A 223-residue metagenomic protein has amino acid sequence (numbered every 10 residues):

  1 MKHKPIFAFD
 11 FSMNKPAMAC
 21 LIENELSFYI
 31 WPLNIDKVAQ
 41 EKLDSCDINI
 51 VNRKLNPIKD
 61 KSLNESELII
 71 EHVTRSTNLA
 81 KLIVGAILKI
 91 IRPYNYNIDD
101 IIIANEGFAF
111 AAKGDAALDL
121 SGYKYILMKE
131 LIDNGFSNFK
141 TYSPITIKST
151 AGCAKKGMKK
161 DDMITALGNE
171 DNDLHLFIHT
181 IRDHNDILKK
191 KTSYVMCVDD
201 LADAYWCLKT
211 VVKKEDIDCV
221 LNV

Functional and structural regions predicted by a protein language model:
M1-V223: Phosphate- and other anionic-substrate recognition elements at nucleic-acid/protein interfaces
